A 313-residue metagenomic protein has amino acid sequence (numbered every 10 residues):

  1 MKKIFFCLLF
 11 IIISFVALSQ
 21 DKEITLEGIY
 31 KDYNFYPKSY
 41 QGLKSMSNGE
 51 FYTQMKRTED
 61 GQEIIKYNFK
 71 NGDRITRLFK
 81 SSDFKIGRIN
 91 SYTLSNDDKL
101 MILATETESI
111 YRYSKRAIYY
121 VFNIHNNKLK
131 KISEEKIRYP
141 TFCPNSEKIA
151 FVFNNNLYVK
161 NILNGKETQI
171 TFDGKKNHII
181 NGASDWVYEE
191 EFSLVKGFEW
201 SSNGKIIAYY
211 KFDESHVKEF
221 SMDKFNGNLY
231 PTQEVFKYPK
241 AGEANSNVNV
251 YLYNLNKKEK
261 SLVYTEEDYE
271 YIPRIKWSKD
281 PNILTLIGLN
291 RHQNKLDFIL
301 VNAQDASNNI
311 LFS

Functional and structural regions predicted by a protein language model:
I4-I13: Sec-dependent N-terminal signal peptides
A17-D21: Boundary at the C-terminal end of the N-terminal hydrophobic targeting segment
L26, D32, G72-I75, E106-Y111 (+3 more regions): Predominantly five- to eight-bladed beta-propeller fold
F35-M55, D83-M101, Y119, E134-A150 (+6 more regions): Conserved beta-propeller blade repeats
Q54-S82, S109-R112: Beta-propeller domains
D60-K66, Y111-I118, N154-Y158, H216-D223 (+2 more regions): Structural motif
F69-G72, N123-N127, I162-G165, N254-K258 (+1 more regions): Short loop/turn segments that connect beta-strands within beta-propeller blades
S109-N177, D268-P273: A conserved hydrophobic secondary-structure block that centers on an alpha-helix together with its immediately flanking
